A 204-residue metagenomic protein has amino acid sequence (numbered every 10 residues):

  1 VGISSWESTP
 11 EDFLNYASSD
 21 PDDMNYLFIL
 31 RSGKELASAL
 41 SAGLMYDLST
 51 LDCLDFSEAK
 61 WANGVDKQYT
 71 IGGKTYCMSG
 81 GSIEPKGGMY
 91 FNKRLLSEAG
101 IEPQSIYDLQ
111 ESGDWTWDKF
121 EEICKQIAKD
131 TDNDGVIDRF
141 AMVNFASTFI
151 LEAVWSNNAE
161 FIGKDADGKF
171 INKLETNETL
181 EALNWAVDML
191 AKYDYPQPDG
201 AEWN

Functional and structural regions predicted by a protein language model:
V1-A42: Conserved N-terminal structural module of periplasmic/extracytoplasmic solute-binding proteins
G2-I3, Y26-L30, Y76-S79, G87-Y90 (+1 more regions): Structural recognition of the beta-strand scaffold that forms the well-ordered cores of secreted hydrolase catalytic
I3-N15, G113-K119, P198-N204: Short helix-initiation/N-cap motifs at beta->coil->alpha
L30-G88, S97, D118: Hinge/lid segment of periplasmic solute-binding proteins
S49-W61, I106-S112, F140, A159-A182: Short, solvent-exposed loop/beta-turn-alpha elements that line the ligand-binding surface or hinge of extracytoplasmic
R94-L109: Aromatic-glycine-rich donor-binding/catalytic loop that engages nucleotide-sugar donors across glycosyltransferases
E121-C124, A153, K164-W203: Glycine-centered hinge/linker elements that transmit conformational signals in sensory and ligand-binding systems
T131-D138: Acidic, glycine-anchored loop motifs typical of Ca2+
